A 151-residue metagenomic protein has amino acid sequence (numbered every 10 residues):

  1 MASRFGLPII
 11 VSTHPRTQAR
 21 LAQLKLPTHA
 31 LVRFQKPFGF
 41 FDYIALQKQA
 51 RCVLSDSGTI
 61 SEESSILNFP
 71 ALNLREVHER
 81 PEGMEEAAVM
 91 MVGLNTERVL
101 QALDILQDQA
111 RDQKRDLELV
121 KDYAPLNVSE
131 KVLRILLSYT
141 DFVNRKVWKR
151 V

Functional and structural regions predicted by a protein language model:
M1-L7, V11-T13, T17-V151: Nucleotide-activated sugar donor-binding and catalytic core shared by glycosyltransferases and related lipid-linked
